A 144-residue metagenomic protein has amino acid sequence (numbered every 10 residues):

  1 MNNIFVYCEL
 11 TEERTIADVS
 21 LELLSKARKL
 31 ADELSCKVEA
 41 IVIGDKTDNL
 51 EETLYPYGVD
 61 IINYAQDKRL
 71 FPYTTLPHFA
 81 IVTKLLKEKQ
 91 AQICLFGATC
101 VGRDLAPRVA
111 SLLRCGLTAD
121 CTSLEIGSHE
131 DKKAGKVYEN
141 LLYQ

Functional and structural regions predicted by a protein language model:
M1-Q144: N-terminal glycine-rich FAD/FM-binding segment characteristic of electron-transfer flavoproteins
